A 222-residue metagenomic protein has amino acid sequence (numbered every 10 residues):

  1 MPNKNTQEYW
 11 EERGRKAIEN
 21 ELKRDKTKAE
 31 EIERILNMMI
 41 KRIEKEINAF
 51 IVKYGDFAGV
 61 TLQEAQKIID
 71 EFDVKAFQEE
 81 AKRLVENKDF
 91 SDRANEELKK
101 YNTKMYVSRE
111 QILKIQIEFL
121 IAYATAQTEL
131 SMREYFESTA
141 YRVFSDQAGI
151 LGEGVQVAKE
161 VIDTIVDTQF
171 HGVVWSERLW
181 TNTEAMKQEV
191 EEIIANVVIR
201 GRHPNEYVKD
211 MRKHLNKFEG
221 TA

Functional and structural regions predicted by a protein language model:
M1-A222: Domain-core detector
